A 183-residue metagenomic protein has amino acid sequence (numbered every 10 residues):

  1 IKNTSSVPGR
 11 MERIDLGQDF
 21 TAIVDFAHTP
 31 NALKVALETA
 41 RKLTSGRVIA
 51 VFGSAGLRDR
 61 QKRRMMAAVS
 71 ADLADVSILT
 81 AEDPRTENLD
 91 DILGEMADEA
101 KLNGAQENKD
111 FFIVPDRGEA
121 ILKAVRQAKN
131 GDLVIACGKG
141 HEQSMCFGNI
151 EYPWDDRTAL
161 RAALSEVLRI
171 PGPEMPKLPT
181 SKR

Functional and structural regions predicted by a protein language model:
K2-R183: ATP-dependent carboxylate-amine ligase
